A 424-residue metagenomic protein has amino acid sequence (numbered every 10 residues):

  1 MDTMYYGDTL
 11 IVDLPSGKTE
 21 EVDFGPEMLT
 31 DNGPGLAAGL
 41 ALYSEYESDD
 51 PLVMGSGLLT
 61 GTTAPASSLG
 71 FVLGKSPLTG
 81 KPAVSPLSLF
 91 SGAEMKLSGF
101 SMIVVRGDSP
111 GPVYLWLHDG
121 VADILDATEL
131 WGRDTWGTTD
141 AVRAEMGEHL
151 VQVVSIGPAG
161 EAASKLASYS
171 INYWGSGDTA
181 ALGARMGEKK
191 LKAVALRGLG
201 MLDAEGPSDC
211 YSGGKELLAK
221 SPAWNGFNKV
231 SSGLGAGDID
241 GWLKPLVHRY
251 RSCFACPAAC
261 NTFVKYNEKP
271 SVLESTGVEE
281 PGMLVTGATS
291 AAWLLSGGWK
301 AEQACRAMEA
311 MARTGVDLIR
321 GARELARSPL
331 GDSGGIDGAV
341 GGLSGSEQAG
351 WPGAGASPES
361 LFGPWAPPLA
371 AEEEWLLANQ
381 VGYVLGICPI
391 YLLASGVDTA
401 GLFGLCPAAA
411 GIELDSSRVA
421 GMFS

Functional and structural regions predicted by a protein language model:
M1-D178, G183, E188, K192-M201 (+1 more regions): Protein-protein interaction/assembly regions in multi-subunit complexes
D13, T19, L29, S68 (+1 more regions): Extended C-terminal regions of large enzymes
